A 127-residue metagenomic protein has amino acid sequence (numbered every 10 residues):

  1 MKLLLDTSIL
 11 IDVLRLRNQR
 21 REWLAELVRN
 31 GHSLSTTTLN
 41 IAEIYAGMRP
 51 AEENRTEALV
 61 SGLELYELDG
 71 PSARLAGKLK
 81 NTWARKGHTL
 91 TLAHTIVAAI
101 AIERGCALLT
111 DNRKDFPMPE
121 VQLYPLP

Functional and structural regions predicted by a protein language model:
M1-T36, Y45-L63: Short, well-structured N-terminal submotif of metal-dependent ribonuclease cores
D6-T7, I44, A76, A101: Generic structural signal for small/hydrophobic residues in well-ordered secondary structure, especially within
T7, T38, G70, H94-T95: Conserved glycosyltransferase catalytic-site signature
L10-I11, I41-I44, A73, F116: A generic structural signal for short hydrophobic patches within well-formed alpha-helices
A42, E64-R85: Acidic catalytic patch
H88-L90: Donor nucleotide-sugar recognition loop
A98, I102-P127: Acidic, PIN/NYN-like endoribonuclease modules and their adjacent C-terminal/linker elements
